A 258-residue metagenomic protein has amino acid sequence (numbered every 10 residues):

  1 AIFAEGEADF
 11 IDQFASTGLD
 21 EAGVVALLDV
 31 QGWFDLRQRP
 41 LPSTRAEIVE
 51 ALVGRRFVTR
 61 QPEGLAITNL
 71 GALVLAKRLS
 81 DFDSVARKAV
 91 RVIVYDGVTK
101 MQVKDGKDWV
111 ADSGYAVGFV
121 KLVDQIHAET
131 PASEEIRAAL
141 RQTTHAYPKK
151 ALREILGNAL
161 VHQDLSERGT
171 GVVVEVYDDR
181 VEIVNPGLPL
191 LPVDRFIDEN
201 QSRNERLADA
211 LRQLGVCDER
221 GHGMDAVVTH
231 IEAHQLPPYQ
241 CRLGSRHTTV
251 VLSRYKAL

Functional and structural regions predicted by a protein language model:
A1-R153, A159-E167, V176, P189-N200 (+1 more regions): Active-site helix-to-loop segments that bind/position phosphate- or nucleotide-bearing substrates and donors across
F82, K256-L258: Short, charged/polar, Gly/Pro-enriched secondary-structure boundary elements
K150, Q201-Q235: Glycine-rich phosphate-binding loop
G171-D179: Short beta-strand/loop element within the Bergerat-fold HATPase_c
D178, L243-H247: Short Gly/Ser/Thr- and Asp/Glu-enriched loop/turn motifs at secondary-structure junctions
V181-G215, L258: Glycine-rich/acidic phosphate-handling loop/turn and adjacent ATP-lid/helix of nucleotide-binding kinase/ATPase domains
Q235-R242: Glycine-rich ATP-binding loops of the HATPase_c
R246-Y255: Short C-terminal beta-strand
